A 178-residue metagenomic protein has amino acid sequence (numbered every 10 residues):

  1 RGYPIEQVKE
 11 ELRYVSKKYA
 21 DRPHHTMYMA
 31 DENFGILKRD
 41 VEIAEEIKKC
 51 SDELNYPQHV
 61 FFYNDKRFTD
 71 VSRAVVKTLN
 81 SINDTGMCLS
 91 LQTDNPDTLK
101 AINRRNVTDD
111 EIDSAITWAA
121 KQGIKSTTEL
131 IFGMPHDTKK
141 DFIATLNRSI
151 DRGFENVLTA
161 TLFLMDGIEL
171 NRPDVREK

Functional and structural regions predicted by a protein language model:
R1: Local cysteine-cluster metal-coordination motifs and their immediate loop/turn environment, predominantly Fe-S cluster
I5-T127, F132-M134: Conserved SAM/AdoMet-binding glycine-rich loop
K38, D97-N103, F132-K140, G153-K178: Flexible glycine/acidic-rich beta-alpha junction loops that bind and position SAM and/or redox cofactors in anaerobic
A74-V76, P135-D151: Catalytic cores of alpha/beta
